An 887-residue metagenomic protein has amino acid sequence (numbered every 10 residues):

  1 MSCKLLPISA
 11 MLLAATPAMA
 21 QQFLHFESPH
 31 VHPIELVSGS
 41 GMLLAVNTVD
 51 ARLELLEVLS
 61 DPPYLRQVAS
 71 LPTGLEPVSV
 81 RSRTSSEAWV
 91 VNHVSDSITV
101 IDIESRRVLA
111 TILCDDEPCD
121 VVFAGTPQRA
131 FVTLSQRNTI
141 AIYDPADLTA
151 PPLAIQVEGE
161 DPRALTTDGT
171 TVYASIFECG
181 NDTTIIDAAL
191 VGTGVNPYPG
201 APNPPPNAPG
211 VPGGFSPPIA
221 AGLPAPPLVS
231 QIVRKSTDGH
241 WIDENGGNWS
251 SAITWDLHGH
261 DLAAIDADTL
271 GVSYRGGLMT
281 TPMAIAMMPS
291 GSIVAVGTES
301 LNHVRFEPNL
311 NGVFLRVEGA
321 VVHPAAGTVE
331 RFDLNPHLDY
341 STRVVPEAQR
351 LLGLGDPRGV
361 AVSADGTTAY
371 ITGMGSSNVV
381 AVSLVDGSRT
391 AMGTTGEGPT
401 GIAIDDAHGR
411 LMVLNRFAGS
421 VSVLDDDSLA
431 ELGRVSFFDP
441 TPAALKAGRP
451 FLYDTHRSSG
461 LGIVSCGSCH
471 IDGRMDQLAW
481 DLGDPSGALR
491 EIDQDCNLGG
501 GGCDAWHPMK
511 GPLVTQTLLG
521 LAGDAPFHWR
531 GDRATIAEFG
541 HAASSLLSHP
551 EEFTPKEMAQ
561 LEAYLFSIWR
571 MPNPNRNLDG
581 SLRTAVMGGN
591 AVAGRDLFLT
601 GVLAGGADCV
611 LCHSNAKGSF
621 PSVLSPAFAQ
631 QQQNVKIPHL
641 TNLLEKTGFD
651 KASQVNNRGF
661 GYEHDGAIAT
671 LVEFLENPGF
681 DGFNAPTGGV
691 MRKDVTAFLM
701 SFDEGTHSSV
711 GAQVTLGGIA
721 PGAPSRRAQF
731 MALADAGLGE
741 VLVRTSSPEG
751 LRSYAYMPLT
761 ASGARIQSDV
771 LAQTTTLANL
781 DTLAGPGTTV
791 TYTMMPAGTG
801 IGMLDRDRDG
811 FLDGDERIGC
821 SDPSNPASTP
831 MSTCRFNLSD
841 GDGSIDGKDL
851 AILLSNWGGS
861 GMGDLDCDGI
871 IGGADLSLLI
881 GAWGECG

Functional and structural regions predicted by a protein language model:
Q21-H25, H32, R66-L71, R107-I112 (+5 more regions): A short beta-strand motif characteristic of beta-propeller blades
F23-E54, S236-N245, A252, D256-H258 (+1 more regions): Beta-strand-rich domains and repeat architectures in extracellular enzymes and scaffolds, especially beta-propellers
P63-S85, H93-D96, P118: Blade-loop segments of beta-propeller domains
T167, Y173-S175, N181, W241-E244 (+5 more regions): Periplasmic c-type cytochrome electron-transfer domains
F177-D256, A295-V317: Short, conserved, GDST-rich strand-edge loop motifs in beta-rich repeat architectures
V790-I801, G819-G887: Cellulosome-associated attachment modules in secreted, modular CAZymes
